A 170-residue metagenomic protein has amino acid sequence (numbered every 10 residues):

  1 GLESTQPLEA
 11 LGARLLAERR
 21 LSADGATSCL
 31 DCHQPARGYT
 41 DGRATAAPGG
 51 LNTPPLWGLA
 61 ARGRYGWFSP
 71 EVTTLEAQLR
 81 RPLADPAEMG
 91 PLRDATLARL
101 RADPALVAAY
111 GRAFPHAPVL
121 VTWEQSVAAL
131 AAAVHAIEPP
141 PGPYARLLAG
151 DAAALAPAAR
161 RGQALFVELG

Functional and structural regions predicted by a protein language model:
G1-G170: Periplasmic c-type cytochrome electron-transfer domains
